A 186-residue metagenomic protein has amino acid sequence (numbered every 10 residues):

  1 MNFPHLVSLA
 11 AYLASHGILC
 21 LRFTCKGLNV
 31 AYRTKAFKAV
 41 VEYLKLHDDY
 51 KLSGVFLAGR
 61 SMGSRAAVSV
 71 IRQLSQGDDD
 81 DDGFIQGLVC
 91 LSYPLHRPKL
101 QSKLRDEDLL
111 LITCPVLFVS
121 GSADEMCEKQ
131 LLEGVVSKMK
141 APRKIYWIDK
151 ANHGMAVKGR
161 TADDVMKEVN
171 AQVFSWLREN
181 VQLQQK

Functional and structural regions predicted by a protein language model:
M1-F56, R60, R65-S69, V157-K158: Serine-hydrolase catalytic machinery in alpha/beta-hydrolase-like enzymes
H5-V7, K35-A39, Q101-L110, A162: Charged helix-capping and loop-helix junction motifs
L21, K138-M155: Catalytic histidine neighborhood in serine/cysteine hydrolases with alpha/beta-hydrolase-type architecture
L21, L88, V173-Q185: Terminal, non-globular segments
V41-C114: Primarily recognizes the serine-hydrolase "nucleophile elbow" in alpha/beta-hydrolase and SGNH/GDSL folds
L100, E125-L131: Conserved alpha/beta-hydrolase "acid-adjacent" motif
L111-T113, F118-S120, D124, I148: Short beta-strand/loop motif that positions the catalytic acidic residue of the alpha/beta-hydrolase fold
M126, A151-M166: Catalytic histidine-centered segment of alpha/beta-hydrolase-like enzymes
